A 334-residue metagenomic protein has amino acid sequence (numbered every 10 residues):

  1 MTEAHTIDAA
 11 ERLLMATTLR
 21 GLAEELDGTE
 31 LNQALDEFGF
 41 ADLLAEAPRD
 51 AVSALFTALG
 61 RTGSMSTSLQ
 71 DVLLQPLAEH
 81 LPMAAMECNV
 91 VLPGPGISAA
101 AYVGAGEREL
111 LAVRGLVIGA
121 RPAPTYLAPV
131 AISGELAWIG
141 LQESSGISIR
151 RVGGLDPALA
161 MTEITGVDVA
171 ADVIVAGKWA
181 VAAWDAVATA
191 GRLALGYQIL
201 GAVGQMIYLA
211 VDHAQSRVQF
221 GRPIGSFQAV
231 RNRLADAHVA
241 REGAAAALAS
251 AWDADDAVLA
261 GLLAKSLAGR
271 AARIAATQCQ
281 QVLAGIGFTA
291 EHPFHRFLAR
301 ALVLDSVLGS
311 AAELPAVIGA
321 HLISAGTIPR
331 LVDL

Functional and structural regions predicted by a protein language model:
M1-T62, V187-L334: Alpha-helical interface subdomain recognition
H5-A9, A47, T67, G119 (+6 more regions): Alpha-helix initiation/capping motif
A10-R12, A16-L19, G28, N32 (+8 more regions): Generic N-terminal initiation segments characterized by hydrophobic and/or small/turn-forming residues
R49-V91, S98-A99: Extended, compositionally biased flexible segments
E79-G204, V332-L334: FAD-binding core of flavoproteins
